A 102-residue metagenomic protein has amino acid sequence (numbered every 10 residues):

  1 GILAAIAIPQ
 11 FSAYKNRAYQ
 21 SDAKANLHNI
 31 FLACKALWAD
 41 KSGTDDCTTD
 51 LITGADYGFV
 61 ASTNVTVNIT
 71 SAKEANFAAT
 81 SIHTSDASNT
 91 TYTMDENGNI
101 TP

Functional and structural regions predicted by a protein language model:
G1-A25: Amphipathic alpha-helical segments typified by the pilin-like N-terminal helix that continues immediately C-terminal
N16-D40: Alpha-helical assembly-interface signal, strongest on the long, hydrophobic N-terminal helix that forms
L32-P102: Periplasmic/extracellular, small/polar-rich flexible segments of pilin-like filament-forming proteins
